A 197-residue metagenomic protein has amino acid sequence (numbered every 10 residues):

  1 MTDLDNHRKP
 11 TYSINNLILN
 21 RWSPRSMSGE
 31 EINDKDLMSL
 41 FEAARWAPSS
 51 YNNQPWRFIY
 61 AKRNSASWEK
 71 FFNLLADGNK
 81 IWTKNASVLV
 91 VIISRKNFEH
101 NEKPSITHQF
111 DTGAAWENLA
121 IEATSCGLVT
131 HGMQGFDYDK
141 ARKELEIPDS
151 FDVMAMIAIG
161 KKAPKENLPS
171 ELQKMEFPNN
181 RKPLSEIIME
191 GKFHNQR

Functional and structural regions predicted by a protein language model:
M1-R197: Acidic, surface-exposed loops and disordered segments
